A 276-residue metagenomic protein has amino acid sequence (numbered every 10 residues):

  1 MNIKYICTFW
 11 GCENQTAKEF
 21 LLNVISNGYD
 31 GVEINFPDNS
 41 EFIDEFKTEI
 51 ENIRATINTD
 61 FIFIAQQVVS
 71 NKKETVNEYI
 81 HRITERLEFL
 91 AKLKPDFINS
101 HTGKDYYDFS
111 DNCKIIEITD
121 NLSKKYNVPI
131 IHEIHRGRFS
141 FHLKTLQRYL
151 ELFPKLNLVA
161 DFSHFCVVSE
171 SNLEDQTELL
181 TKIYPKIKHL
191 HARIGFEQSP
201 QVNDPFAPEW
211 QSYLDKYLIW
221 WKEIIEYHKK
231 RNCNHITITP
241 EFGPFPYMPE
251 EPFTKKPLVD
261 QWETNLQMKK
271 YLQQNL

Functional and structural regions predicted by a protein language model:
M1-E85, L266-L276: N-terminal pre-domain/capping segments
N2-F9, V32-I34, T59-V68, I98-S100 (+4 more regions): Hydrophobic faces of well-ordered beta-strands that scaffold small-molecule active sites in alpha/beta enzyme cores
N2-I3, K18-I25, L152-N157, C166-L276: Histidine-acidic metal/acid-base catalytic patches
T8-C12, N35-N39, Q66-N71, G103-D105 (+4 more regions): Active-site beta-loop-alpha junctions enriched in small/polar residues
E19-N27, E41-A65, H81-K94, K114-Y126 (+3 more regions): Acidic (Asp/Glu)-rich catalytic clusters
E41, E45, E74-E85, Y107-I115 (+4 more regions): Alpha-helix N-cap and loop-to-helix initiation/capping positions
D44-N52, K73-H81, H101-F109, G137-T145 (+3 more regions): Noncatalytic linker/hinge segments flanking ATPase motor cores
K72-N157, E263: Active-site acidic/histidine proton-transfer and metal-coordination neighborhood in alpha/beta enzyme cores
